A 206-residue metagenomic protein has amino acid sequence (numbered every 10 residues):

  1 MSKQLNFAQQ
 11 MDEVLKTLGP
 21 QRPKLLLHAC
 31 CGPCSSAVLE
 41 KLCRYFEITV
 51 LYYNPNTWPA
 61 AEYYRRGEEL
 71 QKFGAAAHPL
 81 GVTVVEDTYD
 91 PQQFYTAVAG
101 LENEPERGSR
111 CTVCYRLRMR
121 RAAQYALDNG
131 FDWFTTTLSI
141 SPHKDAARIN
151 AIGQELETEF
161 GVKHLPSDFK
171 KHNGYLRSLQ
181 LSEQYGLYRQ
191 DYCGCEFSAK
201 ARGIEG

Functional and structural regions predicted by a protein language model:
M1-G206: Nucleotide-activated chemistry modules centered on ATP-dependent adenylation/adenylyltransferase
